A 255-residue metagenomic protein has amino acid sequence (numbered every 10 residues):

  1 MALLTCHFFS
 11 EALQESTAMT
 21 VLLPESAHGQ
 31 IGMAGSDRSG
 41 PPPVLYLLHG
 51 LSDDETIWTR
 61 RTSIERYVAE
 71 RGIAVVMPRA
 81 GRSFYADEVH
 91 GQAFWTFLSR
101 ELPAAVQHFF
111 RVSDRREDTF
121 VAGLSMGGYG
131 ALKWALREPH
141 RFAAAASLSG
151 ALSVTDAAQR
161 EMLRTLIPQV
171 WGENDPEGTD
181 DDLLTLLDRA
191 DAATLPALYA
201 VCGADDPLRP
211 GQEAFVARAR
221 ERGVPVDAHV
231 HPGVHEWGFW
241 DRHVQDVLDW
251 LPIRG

Functional and structural regions predicted by a protein language model:
M1-G255: Non-catalytic cap/lid and distal C-terminal segments of serine-dependent acyl enzymes
